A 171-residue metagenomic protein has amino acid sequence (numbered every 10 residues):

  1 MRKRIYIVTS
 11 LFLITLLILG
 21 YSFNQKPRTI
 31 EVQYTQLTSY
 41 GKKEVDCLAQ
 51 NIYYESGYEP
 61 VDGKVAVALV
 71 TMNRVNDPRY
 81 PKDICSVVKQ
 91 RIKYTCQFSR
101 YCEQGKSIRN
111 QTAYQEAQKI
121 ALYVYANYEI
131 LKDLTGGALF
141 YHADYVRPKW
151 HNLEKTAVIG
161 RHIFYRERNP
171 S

Functional and structural regions predicted by a protein language model:
M1-T15: N-terminal Sec-pathway targeting helices
R4-I7, L19-S171: Bacterial extracytoplasmic/cell-wall-associated proteins, especially those involved in peptidoglycan
